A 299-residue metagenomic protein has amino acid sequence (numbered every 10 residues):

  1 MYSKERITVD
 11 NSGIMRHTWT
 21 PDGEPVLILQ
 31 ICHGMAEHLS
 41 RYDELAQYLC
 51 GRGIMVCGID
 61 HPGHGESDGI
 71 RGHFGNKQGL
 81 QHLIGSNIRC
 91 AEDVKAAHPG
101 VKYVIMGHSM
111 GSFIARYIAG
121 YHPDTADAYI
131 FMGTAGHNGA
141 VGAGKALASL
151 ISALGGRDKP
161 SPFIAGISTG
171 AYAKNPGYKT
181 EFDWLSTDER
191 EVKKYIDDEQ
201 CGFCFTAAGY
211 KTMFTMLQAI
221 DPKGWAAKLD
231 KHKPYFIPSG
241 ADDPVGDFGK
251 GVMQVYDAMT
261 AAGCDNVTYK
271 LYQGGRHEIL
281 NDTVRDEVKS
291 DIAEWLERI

Functional and structural regions predicted by a protein language model:
M1-G23: N-terminal cap/lid segment of alpha/beta-hydrolase-fold proteins
V26, H33-E37, S109, A241-D242: Active-site glycine-rich loops that stabilize anionic/oxyanionic intermediates across multiple enzyme folds
R41-R71: Conserved alpha/beta-hydrolase
K77-K95: Alpha/beta-hydrolase active-site loop
H98-S109: Alpha/beta-hydrolase fold nucleophile elbow
A115-Q200: Alpha/beta-hydrolase-fold enzymes
I237-S239: Short beta-strand/loop motif that positions the catalytic acidic residue of the alpha/beta-hydrolase fold
A262, N266-I299: Catalytic active-site module of serine/aspartate enzymes centered on a nucleophile-bearing elbow/loop
